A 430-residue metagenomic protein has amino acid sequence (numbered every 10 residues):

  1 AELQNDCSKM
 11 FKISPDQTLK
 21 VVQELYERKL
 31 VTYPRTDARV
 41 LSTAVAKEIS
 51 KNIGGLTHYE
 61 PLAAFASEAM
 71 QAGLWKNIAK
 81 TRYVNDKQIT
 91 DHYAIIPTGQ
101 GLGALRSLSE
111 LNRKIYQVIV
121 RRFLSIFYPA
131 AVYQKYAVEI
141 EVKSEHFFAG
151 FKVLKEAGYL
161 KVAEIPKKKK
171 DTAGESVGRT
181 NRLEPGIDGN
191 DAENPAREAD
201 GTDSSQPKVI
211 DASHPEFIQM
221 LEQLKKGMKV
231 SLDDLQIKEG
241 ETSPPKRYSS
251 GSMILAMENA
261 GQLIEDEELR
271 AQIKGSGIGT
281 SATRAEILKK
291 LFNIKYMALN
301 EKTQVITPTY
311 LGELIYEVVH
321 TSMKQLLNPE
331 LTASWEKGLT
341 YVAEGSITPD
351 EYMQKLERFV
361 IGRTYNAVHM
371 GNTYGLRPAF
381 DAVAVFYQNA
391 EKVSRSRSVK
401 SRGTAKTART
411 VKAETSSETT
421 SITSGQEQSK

Functional and structural regions predicted by a protein language model:
A1-V21: C-terminal accessory/connector segments of nucleic-acid motor ATPases
P15-D16, P34-K430: Basic, low-complexity terminal or inter-domain segments flanking catalytic cores
V21-V22, I119: Short alpha-helical scaffolding segments that buttress acidic/His motifs in well-ordered protein cores
